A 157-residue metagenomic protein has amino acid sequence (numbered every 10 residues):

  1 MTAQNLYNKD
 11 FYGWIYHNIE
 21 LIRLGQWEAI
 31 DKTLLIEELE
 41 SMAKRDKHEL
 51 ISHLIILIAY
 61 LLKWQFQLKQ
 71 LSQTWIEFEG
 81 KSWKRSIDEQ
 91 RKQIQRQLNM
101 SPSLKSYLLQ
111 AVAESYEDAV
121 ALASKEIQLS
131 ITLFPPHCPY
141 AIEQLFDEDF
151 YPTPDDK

Functional and structural regions predicted by a protein language model:
M1-K157: Surface/interface-facing alpha-helical segments and adjacent flexible terminal/loop regions used for partner/assembly
